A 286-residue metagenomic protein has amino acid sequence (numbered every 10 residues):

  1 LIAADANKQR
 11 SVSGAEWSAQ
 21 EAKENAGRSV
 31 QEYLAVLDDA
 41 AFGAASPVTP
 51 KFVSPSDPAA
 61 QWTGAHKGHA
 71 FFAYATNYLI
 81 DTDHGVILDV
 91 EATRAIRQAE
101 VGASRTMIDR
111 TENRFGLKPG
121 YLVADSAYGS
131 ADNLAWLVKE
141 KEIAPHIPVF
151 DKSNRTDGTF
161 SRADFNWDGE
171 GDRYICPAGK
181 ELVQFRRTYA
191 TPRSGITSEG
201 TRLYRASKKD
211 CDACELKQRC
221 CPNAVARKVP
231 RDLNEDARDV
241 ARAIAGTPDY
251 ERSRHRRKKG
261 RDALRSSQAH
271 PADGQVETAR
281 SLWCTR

Functional and structural regions predicted by a protein language model:
L1-R286: Anion-binding and metal-coordination hotspots
